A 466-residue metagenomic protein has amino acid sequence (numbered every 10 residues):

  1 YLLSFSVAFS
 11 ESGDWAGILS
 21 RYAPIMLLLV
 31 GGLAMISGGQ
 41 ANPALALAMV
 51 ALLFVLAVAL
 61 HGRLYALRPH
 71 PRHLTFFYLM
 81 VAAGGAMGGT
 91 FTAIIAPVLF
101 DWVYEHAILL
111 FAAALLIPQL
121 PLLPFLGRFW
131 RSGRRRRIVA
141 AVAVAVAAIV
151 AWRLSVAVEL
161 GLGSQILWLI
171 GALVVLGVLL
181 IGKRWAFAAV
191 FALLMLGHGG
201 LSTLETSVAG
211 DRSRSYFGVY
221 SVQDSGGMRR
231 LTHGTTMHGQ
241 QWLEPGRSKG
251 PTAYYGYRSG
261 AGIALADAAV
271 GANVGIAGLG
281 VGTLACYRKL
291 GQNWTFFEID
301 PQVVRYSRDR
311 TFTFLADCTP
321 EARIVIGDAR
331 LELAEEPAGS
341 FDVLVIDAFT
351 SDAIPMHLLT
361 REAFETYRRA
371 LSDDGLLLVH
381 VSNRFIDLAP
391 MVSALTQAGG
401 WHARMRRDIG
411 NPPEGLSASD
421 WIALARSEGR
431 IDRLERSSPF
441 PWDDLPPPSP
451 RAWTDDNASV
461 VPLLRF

Functional and structural regions predicted by a protein language model:
Y1-F440, S459-F466: Alpha-helical transmembrane segments of multi-pass membrane proteins
F440-P450, T454-D456: Low-complexity, Gly/Ser/Thr/Pro-rich intrinsically disordered linker/tail segments
